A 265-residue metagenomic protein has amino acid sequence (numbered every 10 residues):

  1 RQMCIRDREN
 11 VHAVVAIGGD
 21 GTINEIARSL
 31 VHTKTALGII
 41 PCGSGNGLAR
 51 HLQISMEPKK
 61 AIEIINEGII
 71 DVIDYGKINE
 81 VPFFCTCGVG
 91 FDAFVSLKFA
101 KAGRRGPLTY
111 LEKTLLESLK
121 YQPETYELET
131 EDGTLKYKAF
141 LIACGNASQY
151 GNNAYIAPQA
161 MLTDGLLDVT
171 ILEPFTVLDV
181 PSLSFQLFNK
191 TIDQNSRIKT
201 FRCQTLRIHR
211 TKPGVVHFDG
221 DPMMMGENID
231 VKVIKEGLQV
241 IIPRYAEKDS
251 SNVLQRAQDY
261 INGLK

Functional and structural regions predicted by a protein language model:
R1-I5: Short, small-residue-biased leader/transition segments that mark boundaries at the very start of proteins
H12-A13: Structural motif
I17-G19, C42, N146: Glycine-rich beta-strand-to-loop/alpha-helix junction loops that act as flexible
T22-T35: Short Gly/Thr/Asp-enriched flexible loops that form oxyanion-binding sites at enzyme active sites
H32-A36, I40-C144: Catalytic core of DAGKc-family lipid kinases
G88, D92, A143-A157, P222: Glycine-rich phosphate/pyrophosphate-binding beta-alpha loops
G103-T109, P158-D179: Gly/Ser/Thr-rich active-site loops/lids in small-molecule metabolic enzymes that frequently grip phosphoryl groups
T130, M161, I171-K265: ATP/nucleoside-binding phosphotransfer catalytic cores, i.e., glycine-rich phosphate-binding loops
